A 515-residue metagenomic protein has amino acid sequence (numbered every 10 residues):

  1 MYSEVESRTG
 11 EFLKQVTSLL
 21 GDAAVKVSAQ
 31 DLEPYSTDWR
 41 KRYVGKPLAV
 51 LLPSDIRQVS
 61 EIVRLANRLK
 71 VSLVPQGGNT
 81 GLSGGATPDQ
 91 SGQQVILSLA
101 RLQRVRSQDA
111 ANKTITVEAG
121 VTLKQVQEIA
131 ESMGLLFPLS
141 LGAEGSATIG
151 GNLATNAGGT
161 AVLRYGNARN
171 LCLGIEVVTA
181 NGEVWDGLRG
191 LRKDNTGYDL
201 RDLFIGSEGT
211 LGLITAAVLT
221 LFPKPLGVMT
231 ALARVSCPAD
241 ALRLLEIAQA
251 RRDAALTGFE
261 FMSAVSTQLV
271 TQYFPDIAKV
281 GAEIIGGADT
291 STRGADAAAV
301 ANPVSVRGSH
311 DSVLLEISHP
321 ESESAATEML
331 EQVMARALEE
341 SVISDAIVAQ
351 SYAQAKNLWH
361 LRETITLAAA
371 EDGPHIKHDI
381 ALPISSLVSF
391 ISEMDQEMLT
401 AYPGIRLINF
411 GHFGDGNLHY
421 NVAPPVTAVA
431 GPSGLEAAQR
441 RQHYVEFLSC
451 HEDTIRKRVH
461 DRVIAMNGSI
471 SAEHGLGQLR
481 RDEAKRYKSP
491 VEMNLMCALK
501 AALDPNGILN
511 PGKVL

Functional and structural regions predicted by a protein language model:
M1-R64, G81-K113, S266-A282, S351-H375 (+2 more regions): N-terminal flexible segment immediately upstream of the FAD-binding catalytic core in FAD-dependent oxidoreductases
G21-D22, K457, D461-L476, P505-L509: Alpha-helix capping/hinge segments and adjacent helical runs
V27-E33, R234, L242-R458, R462 (+1 more regions): C-terminal substrate-recognition/cap domain of FAD-linked oxidoreductases
R104-E260, E283, D289-D296, N302 (+1 more regions): FAD-binding subdomain of flavoenzyme oxidoreductases
E183, R480-L515: Activity-critical C-terminal alpha-helical subdomain
